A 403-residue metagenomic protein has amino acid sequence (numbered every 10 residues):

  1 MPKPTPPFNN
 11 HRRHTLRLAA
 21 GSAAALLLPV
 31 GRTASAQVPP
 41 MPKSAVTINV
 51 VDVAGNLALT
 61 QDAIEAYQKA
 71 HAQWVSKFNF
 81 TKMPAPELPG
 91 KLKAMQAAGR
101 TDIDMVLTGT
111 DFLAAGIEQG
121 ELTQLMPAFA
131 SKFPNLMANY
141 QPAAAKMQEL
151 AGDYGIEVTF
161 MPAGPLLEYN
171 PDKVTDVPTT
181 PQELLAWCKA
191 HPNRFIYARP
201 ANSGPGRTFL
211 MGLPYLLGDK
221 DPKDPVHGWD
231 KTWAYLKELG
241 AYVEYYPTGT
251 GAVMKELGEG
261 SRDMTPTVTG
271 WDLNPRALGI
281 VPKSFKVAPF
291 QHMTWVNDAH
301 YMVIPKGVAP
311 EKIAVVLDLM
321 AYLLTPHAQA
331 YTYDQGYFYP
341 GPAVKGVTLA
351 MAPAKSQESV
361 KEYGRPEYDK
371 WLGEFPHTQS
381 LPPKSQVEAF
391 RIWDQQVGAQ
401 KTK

Functional and structural regions predicted by a protein language model:
M1-H14, L18-V30, S35: N-terminal secretory signal peptides
P39-A114: Early extracytoplasmic/lumenal segment of secretory-pathway proteins
V53-D62, T81, A85-P86, T108-A252: Extracytoplasmic ligand-binding site segments that recognize negatively charged/polar headgroups
P89-D102, A114-Q119, G251-S261, T265: Short helices/loops that flank or line small-molecule/ion binding pockets
L166-K173, P214-L216, A299-K312, Y331-T332: A bilobed periplasmic-binding-protein/Venus flytrap-type ligand-binding module shared by bacterial periplasmic
Y242-V308, L349-E358: Extracytoplasmic/periplasmic substrate-binding proteins
M302-K370: Mature extracytoplasmic/periplasmic domains
P366-K403: Conserved C-terminal helix/tail region of periplasmic/extracytoplasmic solute-binding proteins
